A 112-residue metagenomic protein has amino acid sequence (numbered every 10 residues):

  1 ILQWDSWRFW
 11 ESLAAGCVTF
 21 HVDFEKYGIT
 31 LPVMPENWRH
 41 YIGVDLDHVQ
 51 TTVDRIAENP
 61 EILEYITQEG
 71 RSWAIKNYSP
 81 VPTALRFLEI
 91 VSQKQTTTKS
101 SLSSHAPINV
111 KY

Functional and structural regions predicted by a protein language model:
I1-N109: Catalytic binding pocket for nucleotide-activated donors in carbohydrate/polymer assembly enzymes
Y112: PAPS-dependent sulfotransferase catalytic core
